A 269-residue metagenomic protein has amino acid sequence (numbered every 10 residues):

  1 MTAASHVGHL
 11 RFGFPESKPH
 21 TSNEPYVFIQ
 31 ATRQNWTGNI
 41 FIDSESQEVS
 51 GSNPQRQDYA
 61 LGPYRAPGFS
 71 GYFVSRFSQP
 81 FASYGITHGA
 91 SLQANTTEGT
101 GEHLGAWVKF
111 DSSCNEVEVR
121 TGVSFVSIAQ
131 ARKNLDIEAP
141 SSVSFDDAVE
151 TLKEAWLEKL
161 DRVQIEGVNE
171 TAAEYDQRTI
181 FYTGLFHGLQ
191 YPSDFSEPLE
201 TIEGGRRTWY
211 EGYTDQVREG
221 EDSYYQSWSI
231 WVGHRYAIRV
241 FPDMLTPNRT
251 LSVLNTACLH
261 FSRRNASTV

Functional and structural regions predicted by a protein language model:
M1-Y225, L259, R264: Beta-sandwich/jelly-roll carbohydrate-recognition scaffolds of carbohydrate-active enzymes
L152, V232, R249-V253: Stable alpha-helical elements in mature extracytoplasmic
H187, Y191, A237-T246: Well-ordered alpha-helical scaffold segments within catalytic/enzyme domains
P192, P247-T268: Long, well-ordered core segments of solenoidal/helical folds
Y225-S227, W231-I238: C-terminal substrate/ligand-recognition segments
